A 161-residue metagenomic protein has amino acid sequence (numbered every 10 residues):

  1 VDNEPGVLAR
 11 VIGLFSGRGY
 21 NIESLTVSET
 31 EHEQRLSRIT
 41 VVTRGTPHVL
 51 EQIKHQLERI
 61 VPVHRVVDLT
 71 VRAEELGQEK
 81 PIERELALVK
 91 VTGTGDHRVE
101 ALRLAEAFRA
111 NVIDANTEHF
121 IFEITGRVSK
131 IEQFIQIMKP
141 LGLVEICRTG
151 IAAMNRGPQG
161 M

Functional and structural regions predicted by a protein language model:
V1-M161: A conserved regulatory-domain signal marking ACT and ACT-like small-molecule sensing domains and adjacent regulatory
